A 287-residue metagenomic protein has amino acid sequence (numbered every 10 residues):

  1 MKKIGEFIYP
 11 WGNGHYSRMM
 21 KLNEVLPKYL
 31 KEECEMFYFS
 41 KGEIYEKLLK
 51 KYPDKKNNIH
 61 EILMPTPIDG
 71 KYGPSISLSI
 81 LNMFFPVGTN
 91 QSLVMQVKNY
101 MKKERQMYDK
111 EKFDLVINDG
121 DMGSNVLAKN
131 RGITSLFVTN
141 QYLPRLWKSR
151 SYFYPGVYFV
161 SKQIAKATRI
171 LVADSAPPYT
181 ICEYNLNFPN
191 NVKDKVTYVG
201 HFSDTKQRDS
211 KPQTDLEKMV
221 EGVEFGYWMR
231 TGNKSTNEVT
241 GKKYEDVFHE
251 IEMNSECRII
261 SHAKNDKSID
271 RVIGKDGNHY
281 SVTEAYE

Functional and structural regions predicted by a protein language model:
M1-N13: Nucleotide-activated donor-dependent transferases that construct or modify glycoconjugates
K3, D114-L115, R169, E224-F225: Structural motif
P10, V25-K28, E32-M95: Conserved nucleotide-sugar phosphate-binding/catalytic loop shared by glycosyltransferases and other
M20-E24, G200-E287: Donor-nucleotide binding loops and adjacent catalytic segments primarily of GT-B fold Leloir glycosyltransferases
M36-K41, L171-D174, R258-A263: Short internal beta-strands
I44-K47, V116-R131: An aromatic- and histidine-rich active-site surface loop
S77-M122: Conserved nucleotide-sugar donor-binding subdomain of glycosyltransferases
N130-Y198: Active-site-proximal region of nucleotide-activated glycan assembly enzymes, centered on histidine/acidic-rich loops
